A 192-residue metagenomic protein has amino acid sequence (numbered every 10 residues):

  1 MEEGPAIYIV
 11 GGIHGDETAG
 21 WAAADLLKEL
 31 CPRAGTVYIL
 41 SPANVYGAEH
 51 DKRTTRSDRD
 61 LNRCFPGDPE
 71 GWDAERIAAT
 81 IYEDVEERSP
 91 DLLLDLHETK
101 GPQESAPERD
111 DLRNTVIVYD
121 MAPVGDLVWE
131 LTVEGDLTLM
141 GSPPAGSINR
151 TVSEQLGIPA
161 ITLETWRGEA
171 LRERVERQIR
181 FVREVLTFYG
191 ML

Functional and structural regions predicted by a protein language model:
M1-L192: Structured catalytic-domain cores with a bias toward divalent-metal coordination
